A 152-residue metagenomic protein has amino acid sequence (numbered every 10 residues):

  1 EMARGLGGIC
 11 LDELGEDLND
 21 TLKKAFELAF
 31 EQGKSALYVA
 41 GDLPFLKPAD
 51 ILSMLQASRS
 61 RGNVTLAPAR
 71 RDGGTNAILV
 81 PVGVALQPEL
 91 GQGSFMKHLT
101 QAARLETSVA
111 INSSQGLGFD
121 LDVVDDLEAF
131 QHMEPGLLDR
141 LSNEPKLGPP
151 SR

Functional and structural regions predicted by a protein language model:
M2-S35, S94: Short phosphate-binding loop-to-helix
E13-D17, L43-P48: Active-site-adjacent loop/tail segments of enzyme domains
V39-G41: Active-site acidic Asp-centered loop
L46-G73: Conserved donor-nucleotide/metal-binding helix-loop-beta segment in metal-dependent transferases, i.e., the alpha-helix
I51, A85, D126-L127: A generic structural signal for short hydrophobic patches within well-formed alpha-helices
L66, A77-L79, G118: Conserved hydrophobic/aromatic beta-strand scaffold that supports enzyme active sites
P81-A102: Short, glycine-/small-residue-rich phosphate/pyrophosphate-handling segment
T100-R152: Conserved alpha/beta core of the MobA/IspD/sugar-nucleotide pyrophosphorylase nucleotidyltransferase superfamily
